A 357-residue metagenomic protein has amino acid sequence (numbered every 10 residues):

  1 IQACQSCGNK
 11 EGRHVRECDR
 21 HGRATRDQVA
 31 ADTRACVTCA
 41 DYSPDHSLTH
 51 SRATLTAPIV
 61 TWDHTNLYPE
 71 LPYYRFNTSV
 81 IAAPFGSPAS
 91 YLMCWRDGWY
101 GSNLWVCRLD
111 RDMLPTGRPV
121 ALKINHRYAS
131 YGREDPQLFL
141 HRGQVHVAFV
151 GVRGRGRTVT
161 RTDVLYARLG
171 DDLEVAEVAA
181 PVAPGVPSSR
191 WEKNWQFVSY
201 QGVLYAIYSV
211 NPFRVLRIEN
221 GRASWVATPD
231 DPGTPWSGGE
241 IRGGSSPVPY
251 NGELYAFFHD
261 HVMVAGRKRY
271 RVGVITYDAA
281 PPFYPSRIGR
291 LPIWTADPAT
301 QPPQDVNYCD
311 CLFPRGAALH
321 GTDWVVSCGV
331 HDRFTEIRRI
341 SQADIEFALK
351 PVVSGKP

Functional and structural regions predicted by a protein language model:
I1, C7, V215-L216, P285 (+1 more regions): A structural signal for short, hydrophobic beta-strand segments that form beta-sheets in beta-rich/all-beta domains
I1-H46: Cysteine-centered metal-binding/redox modules
P44-Y73, I81-A129, L140-G239, P249-N307 (+1 more regions): Beta-rich carbohydrate-recognition and catalytic domains
P72-V80, E134-Q137, G244, D305-A317: Signature of short aromatic-glycine-proline-rich micro-motifs recurring in repeat-based ectodomains
I293, A317-L319: Electrostatic interaction modules used in gene-expression and signaling proteins
